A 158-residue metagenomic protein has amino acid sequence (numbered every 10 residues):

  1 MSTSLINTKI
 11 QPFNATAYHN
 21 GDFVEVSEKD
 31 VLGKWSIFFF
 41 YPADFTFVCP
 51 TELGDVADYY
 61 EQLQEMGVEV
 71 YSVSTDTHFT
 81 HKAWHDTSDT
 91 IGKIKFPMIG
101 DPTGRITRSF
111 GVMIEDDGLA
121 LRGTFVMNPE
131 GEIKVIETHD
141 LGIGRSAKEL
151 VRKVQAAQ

Functional and structural regions predicted by a protein language model:
M1-Q158: Chalcogenol-based redox active-site neighborhoods
